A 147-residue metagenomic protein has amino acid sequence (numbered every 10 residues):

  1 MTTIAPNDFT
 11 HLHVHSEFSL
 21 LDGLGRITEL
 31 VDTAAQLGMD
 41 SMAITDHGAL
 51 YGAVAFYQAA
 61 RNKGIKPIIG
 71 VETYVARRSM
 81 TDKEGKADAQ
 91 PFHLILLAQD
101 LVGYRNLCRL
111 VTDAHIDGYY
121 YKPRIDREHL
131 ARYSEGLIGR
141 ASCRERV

Functional and structural regions predicted by a protein language model:
M1-R144: Phosphodiester-processing cores and adjacent nucleic acid-binding clamps
